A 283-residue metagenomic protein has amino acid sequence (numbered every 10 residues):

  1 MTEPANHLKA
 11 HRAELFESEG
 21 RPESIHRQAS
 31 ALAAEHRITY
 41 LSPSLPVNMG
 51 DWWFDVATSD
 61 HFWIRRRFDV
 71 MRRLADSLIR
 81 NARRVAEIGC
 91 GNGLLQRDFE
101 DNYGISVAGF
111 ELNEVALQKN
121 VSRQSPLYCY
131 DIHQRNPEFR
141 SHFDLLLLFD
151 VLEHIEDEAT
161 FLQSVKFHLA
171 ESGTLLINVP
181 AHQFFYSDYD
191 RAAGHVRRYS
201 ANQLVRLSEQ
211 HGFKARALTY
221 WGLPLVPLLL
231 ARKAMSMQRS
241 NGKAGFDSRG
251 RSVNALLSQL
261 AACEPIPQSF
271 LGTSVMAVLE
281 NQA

Functional and structural regions predicted by a protein language model:
M1-S141, L145, F149, A159-L162 (+3 more regions): Conserved N-terminal segment of class I S-adenosyl-L-methionine
D55, L175-R197, Q203-R206: Short, glycine-/aromatic-enriched active-site segment of Class I SAM-dependent methyltransferases
D150-H154: A short His-aromatic
I155-A159, V179: A structural helix-start
A159-T174: A short glycine-rich, Lys/Arg-flanked "PGG" loop and its adjoining helix->strand segment in the class I
F213-L223: Conserved S-adenosyl-L-methionine
A231-A234, F270-A283: Core SAM-dependent methyltransferase catalytic element
